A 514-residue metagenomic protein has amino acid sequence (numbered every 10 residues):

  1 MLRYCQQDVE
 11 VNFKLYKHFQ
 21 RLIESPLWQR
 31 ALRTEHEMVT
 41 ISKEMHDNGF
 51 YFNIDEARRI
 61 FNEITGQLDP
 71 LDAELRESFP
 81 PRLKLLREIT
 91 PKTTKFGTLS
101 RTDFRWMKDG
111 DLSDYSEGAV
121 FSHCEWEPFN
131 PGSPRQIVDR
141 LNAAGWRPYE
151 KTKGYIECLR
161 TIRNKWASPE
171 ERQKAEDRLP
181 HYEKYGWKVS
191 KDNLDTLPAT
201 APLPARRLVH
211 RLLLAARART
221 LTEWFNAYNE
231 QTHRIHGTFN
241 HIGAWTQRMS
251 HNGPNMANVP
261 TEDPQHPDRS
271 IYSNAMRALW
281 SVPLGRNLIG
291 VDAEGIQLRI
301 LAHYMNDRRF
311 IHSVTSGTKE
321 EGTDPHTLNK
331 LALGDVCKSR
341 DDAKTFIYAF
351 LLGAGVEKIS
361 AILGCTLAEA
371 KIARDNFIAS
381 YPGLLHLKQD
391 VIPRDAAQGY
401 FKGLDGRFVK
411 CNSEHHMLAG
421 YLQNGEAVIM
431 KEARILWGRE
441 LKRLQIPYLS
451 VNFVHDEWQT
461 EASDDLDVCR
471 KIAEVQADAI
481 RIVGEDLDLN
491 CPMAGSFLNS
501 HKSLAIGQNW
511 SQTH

Functional and structural regions predicted by a protein language model:
M1-D268, G285-N287, Q297, G364-L367 (+3 more regions): Conserved "right-hand" nucleotidyltransferase catalytic core of DNA-directed polymerases
H241-C337: Function-dense linear segments that define catalytic or interfacial modules in macromolecule-processing proteins
S281-L284, R443-I446, V451-H455, L487-N490: A structural signal for short secondary-structure junctions
I311-S316, A373, L384-K388, D486-L498: Interdomain boundary/hinge elements
L331-P447, N452-F453, D464, F497-H514: Conserved catalytic core of nucleic-acid polymerases
Q459-S463: Short hydrophobic/aromatic beta-strand micro-patches that form the beta-sheet surface supporting nucleotide- or nucleic
D465-I472: Short, conserved charged micro-motifs
Q476-L487: A common structural junction motif
